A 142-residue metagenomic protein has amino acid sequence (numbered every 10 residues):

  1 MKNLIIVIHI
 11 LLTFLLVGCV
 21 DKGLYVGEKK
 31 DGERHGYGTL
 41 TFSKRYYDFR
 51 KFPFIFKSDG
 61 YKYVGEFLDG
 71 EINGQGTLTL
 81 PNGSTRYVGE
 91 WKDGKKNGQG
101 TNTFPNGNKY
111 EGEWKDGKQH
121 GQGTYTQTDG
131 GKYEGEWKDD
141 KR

Functional and structural regions predicted by a protein language model:
M1-L4: Positively charged n-region of N-terminal signal peptides that target proteins for export
V7-L15: Bacterial N-terminal signal peptides
K22, R45, D59-G60, N82-S84 (+2 more regions): Intrinsic low-complexity repeat tracts in disordered regions, enriched in small/polar residues
L24-H35, R50-N73, R86-N97, K109-H120 (+1 more regions): Conserved anchor residues at repeat-unit boundaries in beta-strand-based tandem repeats, strongest for the MORN repeat
L40-K44, T77-P81, T101-P105, T124-T128: Beta-turn initiation residues at beta-strand->coil junctions
